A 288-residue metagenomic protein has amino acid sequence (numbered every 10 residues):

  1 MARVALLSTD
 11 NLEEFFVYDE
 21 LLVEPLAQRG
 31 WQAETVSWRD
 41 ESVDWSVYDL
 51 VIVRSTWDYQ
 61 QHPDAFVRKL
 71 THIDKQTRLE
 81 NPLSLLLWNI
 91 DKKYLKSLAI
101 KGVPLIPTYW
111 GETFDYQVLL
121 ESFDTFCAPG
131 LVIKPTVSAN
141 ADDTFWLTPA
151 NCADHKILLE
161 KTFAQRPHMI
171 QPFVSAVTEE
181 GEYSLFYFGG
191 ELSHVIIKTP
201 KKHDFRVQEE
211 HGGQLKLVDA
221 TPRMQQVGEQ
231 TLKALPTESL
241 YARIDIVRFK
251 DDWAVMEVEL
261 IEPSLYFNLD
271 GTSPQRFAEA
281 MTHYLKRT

Functional and structural regions predicted by a protein language model:
A2-S8, L70-Q76, S84-E180, P222-Q226: Active-site nucleotide/adenylate-binding loops and adjacent lid/helix of ATP-dependent enzymes
D10, T56, T136, F173-V174 (+3 more regions): Anionic group-transfer/hydrolysis microenvironments
D10-E112: Conserved N-proximal alpha/beta basic substrate-recognition cap immediately N-terminal to, or forming the N-lobe
Y48-V53, S184-Y187, D252-S264: A short beta-strand motif that forms the metal-chelation/ATP-contact edge of phosphoryl-transfer active sites
L131, F186, H194, A242 (+1 more regions): Protein kinase-like catalytic core scaffold
S138, G190, F249-D252: Short strand-connecting beta-turns/loops that link adjacent beta-strands
T148-L232, P236, V247: Phosphate-binding site of ATP-dependent enzymes
P222-T288: ATP-dependent carboxylate activation and anion-phosphoryl transfer catalytic cores that bind Mg-ATP to form
